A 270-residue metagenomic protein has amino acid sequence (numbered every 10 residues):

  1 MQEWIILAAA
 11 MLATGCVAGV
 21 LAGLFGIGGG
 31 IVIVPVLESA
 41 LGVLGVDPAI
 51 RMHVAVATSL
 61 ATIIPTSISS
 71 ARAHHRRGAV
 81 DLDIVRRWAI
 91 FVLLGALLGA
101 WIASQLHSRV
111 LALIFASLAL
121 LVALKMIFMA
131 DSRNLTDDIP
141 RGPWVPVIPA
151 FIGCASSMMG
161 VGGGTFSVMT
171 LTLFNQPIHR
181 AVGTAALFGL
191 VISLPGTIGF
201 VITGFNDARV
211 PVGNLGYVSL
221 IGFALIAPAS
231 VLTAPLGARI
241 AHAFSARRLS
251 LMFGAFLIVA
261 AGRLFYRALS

Functional and structural regions predicted by a protein language model:
M1-E3, G42-V54, W101-V110, S270: Helix-coil boundary and interhelical linker segments in multi-pass alpha-helical membrane proteins
W4-V20, L24-R87, F91-V92, P146-G153 (+1 more regions): Small-residue-rich hydrophobic segments that form or flank transmembrane alpha-helices in multi-pass membrane proteins
L24, V34, R76, Q105-L106 (+4 more regions): Helix-loop junctions at the membrane-solvent interface of multi-pass transporters, primarily the C-terminal
I64-R77, S117-P140, A238-R239, A261-S270: Transmembrane helix exit motif
A73-R87, L106-L113, N134-I139, R239-L249: Interfacial helix-loop-helix linkers and transmembrane-helix boundary segments in multi-pass membrane proteins
V92-L93, L97, S108-F128, V218-P235 (+1 more regions): Selective transmembrane alpha-helices of multi-pass membrane proteins
L98-I102, C154-G162, G196-I202, V259-S270: Hydrophobic alpha-helical transmembrane segments in multi-pass integral membrane proteins
W101-S108, F205-Y217, A268-S270: Membrane-interface helix termini and inter-helical loops of multi-pass transporters
